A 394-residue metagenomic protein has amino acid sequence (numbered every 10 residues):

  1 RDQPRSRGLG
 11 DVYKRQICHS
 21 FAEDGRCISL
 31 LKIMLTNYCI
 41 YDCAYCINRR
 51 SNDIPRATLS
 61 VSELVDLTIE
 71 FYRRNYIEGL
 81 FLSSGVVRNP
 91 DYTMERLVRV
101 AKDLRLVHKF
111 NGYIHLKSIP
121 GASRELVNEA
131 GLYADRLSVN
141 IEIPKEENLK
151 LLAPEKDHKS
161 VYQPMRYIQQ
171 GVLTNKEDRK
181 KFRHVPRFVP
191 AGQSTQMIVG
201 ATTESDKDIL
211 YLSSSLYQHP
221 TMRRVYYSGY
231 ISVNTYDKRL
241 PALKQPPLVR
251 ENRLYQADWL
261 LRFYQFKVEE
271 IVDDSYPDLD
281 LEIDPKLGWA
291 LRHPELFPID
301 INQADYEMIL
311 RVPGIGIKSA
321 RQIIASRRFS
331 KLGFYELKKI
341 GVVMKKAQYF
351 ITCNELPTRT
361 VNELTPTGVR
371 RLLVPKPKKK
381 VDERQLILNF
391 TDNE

Functional and structural regions predicted by a protein language model:
D2-L9, Y13: Single conserved hydrophobic/aromatic residue that forms the stacking wall/gate of nucleotide- or nucleobase-binding
I17-I47, Y72, G79, T195: N-terminal pre-triad scaffold of radical SAM enzymes
R49-L64, F71-L97, D103-R124, G131-F182 (+3 more regions): Core AdoMet radical
M94-K102, L106, G131-N140, G200-H219 (+2 more regions): Short, electropositive alpha-helical surface patch
K145, S160-D237, P246-V272: Conserved C-terminal portion of the radical SAM core fold that forms the substrate/S-adenosylmethionine-binding
L240-L310, K346-P377, E383-F390: Long, highly charged, low-complexity intrinsically disordered interaction regions that mediate electrostatic DNA/RNA
S326-R327: Residue-level signature of tetratricopeptide-repeat
